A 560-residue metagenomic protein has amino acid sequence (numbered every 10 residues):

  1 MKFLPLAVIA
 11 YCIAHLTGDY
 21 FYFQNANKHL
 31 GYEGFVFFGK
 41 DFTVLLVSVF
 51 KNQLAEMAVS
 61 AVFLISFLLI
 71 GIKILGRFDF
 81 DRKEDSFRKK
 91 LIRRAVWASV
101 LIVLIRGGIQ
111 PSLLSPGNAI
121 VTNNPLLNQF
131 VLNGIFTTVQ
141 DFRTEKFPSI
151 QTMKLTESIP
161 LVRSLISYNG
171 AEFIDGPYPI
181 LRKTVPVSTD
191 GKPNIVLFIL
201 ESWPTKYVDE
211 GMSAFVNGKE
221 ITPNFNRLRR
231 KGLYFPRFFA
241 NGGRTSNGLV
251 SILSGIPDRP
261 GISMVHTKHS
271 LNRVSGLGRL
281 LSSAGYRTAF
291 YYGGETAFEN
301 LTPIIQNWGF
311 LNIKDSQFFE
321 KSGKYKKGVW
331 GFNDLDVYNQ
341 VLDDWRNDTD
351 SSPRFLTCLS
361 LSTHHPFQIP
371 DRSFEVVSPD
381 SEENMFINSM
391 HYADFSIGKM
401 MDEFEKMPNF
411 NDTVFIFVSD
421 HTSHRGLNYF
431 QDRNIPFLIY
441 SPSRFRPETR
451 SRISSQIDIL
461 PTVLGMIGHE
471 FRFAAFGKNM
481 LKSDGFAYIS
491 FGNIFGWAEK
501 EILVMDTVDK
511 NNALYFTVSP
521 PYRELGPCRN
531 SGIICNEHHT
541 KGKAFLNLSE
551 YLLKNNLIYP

Functional and structural regions predicted by a protein language model:
M1-Q151: Transmembrane and membrane-interface helices of multi-pass, inner-membrane envelope-modifying transferases
D41-F50, L75-F80, L161-R163, V265-H269 (+2 more regions): Short, highly charged low-complexity linear segments
S48, K73, D141, S164-L165 (+4 more regions): Residues that form generic nucleotide/phosphate-binding pockets
F50-A61, N409, C528-H538: Residue-level recognition of alpha-helix termini/interfacial anchor residues
V62-S66, L460, P560: Selective detector of the "anchor" transmembrane alpha-helix that sits immediately C-terminal
F78-F87, T349, Y551-P560: Short, Lys/Arg-enriched, disordered terminal segments
Q110-A475, D484-G485, I489-N493: Soluble catalytic regions of membrane-associated enzymes that act on cell-envelope and secretory-pathway components
F471, A475-P560: Phosphate/adenylate-binding glycine loop and adjacent helical scaffold
